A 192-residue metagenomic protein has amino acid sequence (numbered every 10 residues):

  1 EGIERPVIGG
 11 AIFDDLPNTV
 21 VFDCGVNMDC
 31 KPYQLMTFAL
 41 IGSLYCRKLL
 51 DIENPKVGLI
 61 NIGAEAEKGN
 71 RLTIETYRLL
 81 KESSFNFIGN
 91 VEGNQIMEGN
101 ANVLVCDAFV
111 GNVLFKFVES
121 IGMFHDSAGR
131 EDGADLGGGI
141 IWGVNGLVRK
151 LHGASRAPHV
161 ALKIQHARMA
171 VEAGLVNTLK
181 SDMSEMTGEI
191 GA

Functional and structural regions predicted by a protein language model:
E1-F22, E98-G191: Glycine-rich phosphate/nucleotide-binding loop
V26-M28, N61-A66, G93-Q95, D107-G111 (+1 more regions): Glycine-rich beta-alpha junction loops
M28-G93, N102: Glycine-rich phosphate/diphosphate-binding loop of Rossmann-like nucleotide-binding domains
